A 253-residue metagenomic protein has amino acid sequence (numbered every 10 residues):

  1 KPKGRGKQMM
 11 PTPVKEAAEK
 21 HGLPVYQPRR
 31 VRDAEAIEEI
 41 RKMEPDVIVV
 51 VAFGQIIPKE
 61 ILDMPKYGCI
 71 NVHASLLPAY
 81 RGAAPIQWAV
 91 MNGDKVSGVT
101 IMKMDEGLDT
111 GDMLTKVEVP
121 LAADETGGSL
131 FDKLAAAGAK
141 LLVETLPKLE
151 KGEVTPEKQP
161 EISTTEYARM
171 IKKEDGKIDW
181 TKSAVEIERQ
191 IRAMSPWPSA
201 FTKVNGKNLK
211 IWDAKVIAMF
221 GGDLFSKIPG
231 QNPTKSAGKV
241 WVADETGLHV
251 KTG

Functional and structural regions predicted by a protein language model:
K1-P198: One-carbon transfer enzymes
T181-G253: An anion-binding loop in the catalytic cleft
